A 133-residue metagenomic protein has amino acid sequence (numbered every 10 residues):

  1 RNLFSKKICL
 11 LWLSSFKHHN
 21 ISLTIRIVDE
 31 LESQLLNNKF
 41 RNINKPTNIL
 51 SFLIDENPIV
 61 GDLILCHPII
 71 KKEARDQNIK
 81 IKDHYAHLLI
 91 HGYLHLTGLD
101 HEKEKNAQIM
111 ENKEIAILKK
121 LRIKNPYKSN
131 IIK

Functional and structural regions predicted by a protein language model:
R1-A86, L96-K133: An acidic/histidine-cluster motif and surrounding catalytic segment that typifies divalent-metal-assisted enzyme active
